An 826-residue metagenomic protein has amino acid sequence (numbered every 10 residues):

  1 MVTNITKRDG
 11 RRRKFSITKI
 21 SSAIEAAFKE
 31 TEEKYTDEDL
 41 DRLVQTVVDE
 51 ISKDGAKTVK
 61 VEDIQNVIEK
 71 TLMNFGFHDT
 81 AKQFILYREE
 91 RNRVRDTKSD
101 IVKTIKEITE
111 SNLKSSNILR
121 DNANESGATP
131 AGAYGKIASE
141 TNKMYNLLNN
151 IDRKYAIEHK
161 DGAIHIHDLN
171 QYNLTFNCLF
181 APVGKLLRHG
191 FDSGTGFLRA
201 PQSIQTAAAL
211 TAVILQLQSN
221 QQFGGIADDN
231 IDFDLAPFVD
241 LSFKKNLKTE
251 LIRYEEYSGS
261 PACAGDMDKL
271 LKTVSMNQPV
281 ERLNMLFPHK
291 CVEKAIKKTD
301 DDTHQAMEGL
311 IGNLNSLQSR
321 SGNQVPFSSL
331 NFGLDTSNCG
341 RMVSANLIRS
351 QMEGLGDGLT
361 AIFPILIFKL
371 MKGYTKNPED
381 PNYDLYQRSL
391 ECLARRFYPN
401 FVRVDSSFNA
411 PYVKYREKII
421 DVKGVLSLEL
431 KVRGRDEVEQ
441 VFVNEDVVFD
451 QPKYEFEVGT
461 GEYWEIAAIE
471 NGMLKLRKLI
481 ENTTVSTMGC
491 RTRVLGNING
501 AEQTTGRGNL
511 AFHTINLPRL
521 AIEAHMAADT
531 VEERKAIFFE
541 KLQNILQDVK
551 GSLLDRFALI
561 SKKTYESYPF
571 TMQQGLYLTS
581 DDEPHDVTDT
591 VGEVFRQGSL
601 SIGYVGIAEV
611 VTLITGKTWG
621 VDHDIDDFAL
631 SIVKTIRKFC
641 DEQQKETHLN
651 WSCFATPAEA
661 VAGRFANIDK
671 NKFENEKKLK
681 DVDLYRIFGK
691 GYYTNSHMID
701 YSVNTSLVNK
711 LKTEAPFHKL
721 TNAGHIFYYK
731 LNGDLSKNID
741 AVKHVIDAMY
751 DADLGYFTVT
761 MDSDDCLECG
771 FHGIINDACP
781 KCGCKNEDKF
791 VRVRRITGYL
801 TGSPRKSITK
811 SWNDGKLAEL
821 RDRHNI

Functional and structural regions predicted by a protein language model:
M1-I108, I808, K816-D822: Charged, amphipathic alpha-helical regulatory modules used for macromolecular assembly or allosteric control
T3, V47-K53, S328-S329, E609-V611 (+2 more regions): Short, hydrophobic beta-strand segments
E25, V48, K550, L554 (+1 more regions): Amphipathic, well-packed alpha-helical segments that form the structural scaffold of globular domains
E90-V94, D100-R596, K617-T618, D622-R795: Conserved catalytic cores of very large enzyme subunits
D301, Q305, L613, I808 (+1 more regions): Metallocofactor- and cofactor-centric catalytic cores in central/energy metabolism, strongly enriched
L600-L613, K634, R795: Contiguous, well-ordered alpha-helical segments that form the cores/surfaces of helical PPI scaffolds
P780-I826: Long insertion/accessory domains within large nucleic-acid-processing enzymes
